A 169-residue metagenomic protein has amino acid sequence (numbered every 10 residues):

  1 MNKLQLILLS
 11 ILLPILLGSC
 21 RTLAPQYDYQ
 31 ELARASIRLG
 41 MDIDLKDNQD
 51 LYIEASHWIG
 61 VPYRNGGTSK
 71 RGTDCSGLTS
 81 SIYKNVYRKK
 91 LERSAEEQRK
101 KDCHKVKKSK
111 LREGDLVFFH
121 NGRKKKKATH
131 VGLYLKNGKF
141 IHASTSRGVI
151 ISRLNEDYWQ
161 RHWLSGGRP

Functional and structural regions predicted by a protein language model:
M1-L8: Bacterial N-terminal signal peptides that target proteins for export
I15-S19: C-terminal motif of bacterial Sec signal peptides marking the signal peptidase cleavage site
R21-I43, D47, K105-K107, K127-T129 (+1 more regions): Aromatic- and glycine-rich peptidoglycan recognition patches
R38-L39, P62-E113: Catalytic cysteine-centered active-site loop
N48-Y52, S56, S76-S80, L111 (+1 more regions): Extracytoplasmic/secreted envelope proteins and their assembly/folding machinery, especially bacterial periplasmic
G114-D115, G138: Structural motif
